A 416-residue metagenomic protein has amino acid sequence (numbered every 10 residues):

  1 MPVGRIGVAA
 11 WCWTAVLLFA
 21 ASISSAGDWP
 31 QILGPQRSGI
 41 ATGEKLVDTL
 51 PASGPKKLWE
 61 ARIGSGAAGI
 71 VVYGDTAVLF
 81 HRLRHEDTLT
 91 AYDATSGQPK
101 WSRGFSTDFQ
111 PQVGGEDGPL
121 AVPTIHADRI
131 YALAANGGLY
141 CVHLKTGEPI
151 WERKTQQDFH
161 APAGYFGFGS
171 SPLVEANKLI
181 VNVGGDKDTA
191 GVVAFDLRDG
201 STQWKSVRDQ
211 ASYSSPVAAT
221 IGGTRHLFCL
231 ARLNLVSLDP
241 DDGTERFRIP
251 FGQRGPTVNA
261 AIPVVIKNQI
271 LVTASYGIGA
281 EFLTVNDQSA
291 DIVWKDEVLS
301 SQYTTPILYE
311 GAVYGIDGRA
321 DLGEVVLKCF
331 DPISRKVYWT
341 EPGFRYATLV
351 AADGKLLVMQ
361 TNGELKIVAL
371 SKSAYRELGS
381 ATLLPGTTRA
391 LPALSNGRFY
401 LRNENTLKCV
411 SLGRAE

Functional and structural regions predicted by a protein language model:
M1-A9: N-terminal secretory signal peptides that target proteins for export/translocation
A9-S22: Bacterial N-terminal signal peptides
S24-E416: Noncatalytic, solvent-exposed loop/strand surfaces of beta-propeller-type extracellular/periplasmic domains
